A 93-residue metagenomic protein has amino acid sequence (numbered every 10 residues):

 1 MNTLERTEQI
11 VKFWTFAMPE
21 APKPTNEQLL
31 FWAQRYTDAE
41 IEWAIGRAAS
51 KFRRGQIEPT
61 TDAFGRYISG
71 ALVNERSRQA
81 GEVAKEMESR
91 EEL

Functional and structural regions predicted by a protein language model:
M1-E40, G81-L93: Long, charged low-complexity interaction segments
D38-L93: Intrinsically disordered, low-complexity C-terminal segments enriched in Ser/Thr/Pro and often containing basic Lys/Arg
